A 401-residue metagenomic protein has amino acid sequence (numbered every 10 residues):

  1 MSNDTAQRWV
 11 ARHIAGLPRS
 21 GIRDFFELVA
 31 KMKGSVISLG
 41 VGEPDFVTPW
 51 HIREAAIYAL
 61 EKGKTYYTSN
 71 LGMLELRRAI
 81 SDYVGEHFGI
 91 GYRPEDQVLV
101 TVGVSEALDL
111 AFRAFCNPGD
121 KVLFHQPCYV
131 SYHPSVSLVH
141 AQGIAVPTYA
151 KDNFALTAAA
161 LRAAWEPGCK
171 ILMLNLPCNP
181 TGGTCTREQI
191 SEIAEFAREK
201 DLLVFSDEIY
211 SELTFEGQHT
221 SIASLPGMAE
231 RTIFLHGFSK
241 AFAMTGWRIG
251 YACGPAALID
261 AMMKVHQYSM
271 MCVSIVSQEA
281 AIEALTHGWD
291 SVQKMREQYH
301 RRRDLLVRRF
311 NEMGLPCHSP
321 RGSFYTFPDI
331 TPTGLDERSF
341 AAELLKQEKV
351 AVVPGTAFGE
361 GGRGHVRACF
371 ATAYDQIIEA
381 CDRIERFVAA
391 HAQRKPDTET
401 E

Functional and structural regions predicted by a protein language model:
M1-P18, V29-I37, E43-Y58, H87-E401: PLP-dependent class I/II
G40-D45, Y58-R78, E86-H87: A glycine-/small-polar-enriched, mobile loop at the entrance of the PLP active site in fold-type I
